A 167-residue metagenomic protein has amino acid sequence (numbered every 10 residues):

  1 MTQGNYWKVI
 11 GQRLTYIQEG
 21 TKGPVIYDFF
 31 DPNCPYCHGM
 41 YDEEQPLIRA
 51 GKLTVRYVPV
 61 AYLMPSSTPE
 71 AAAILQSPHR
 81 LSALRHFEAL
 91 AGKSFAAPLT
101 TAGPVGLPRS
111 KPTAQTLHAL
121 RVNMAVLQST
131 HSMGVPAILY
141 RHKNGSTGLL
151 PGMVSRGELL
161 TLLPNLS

Functional and structural regions predicted by a protein language model:
M1-S67, V105-G134, P151-S167: Extracytoplasmic thiol/disulfide redox context detector
R49-Q76, S82-A89, S94: Structural microenvironment flanking redox-active thiols in thiol-disulfide oxidoreductases
A71, S94-T101, L150-V154: Short amphipathic alpha-helical patches
I74, G134-L150: A short, hydrophobic beta-strand/beta-hairpin element that forms part of a small beta-sheet core
S77-P78, L166: Generic structural signal for hydrophobic core residues of well-folded globular domains
A91-K111: Short glycine/proline- and acidic residue-enriched helix-loop micro-motifs that form flexible lids or anion-recognition
